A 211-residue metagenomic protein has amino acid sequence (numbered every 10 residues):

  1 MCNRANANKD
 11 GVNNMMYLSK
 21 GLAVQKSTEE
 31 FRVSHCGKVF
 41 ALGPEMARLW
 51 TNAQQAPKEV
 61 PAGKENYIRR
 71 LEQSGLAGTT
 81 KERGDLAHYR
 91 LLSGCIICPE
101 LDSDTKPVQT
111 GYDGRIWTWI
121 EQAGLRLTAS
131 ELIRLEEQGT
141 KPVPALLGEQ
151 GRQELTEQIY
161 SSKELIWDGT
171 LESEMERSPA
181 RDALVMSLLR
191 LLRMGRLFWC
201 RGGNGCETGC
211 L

Functional and structural regions predicted by a protein language model:
C2-N6: Short, positively charged and aromatic/hydrophobic N-terminal segments
D10-Q55: Short, amphipathic alpha-helical interface elements at domain boundaries that mediate macromolecular binding
K38-L211: Long, charge-rich, low-complexity alpha-helical segments
